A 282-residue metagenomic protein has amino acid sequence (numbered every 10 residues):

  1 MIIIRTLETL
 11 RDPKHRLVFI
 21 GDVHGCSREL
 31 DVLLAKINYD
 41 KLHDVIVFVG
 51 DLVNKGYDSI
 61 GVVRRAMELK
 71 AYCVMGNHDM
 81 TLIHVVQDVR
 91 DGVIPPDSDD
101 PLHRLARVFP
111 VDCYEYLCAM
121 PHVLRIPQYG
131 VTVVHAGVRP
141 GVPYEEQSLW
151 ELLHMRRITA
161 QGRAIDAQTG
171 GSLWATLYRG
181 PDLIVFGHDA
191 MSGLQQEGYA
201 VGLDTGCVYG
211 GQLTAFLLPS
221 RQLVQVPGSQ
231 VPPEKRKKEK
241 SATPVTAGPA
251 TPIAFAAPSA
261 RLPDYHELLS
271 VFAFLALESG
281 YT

Functional and structural regions predicted by a protein language model:
M1-I2, R11-L17, H103-R107, L117: "…together with the soluble PPM/PP2C metallo-phosphatase catalytic core" -> "…together with the soluble PPM/PP2C
R5-P13, N38, R64-A66, L124-Q128 (+2 more regions): A short acidic-Thr-Gly-centered motif at the start of a beta-strand
D12, L152-T282: Acidic, His/Gly-rich catalytic cores of divalent-metal-dependent hydrolytic chemistry
R16-H24, V131-G137, V201-L203: Active-site-proximal beta-strand elements of phosphoester/diester hydrolases
R16-I20, G25-I94: Core catalytic region of metal-dependent phosphoesterases/phosphodiesterases, especially metallo-beta-lactamase-like
D22, D51, A66, G76-N77 (+5 more regions): Divalent metal-coordination and catalytic microenvironments
H24-R28, N54-Y57, M80-I83, P140-G141 (+2 more regions): Active-site environment of divalent metal-dependent phosphoester hydrolases
S59-V133, R139-P140, E146-A167: Active-site neighborhood of divalent metal-dependent phosphoester bond hydrolases
